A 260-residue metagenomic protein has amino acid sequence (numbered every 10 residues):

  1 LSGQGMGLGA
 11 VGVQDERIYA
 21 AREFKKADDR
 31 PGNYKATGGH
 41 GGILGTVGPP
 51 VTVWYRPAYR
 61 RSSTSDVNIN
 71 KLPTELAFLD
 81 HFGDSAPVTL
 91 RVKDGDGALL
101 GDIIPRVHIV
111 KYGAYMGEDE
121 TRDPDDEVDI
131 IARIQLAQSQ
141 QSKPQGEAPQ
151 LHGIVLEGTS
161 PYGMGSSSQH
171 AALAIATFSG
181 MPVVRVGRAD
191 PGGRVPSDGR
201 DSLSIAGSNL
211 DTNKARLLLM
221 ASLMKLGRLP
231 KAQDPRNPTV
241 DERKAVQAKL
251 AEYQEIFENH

Functional and structural regions predicted by a protein language model:
L1-F24, A215, Q247, N259: Short, glycine-/small-residue-rich phosphate/pyrophosphate-handling segment
V11, R17-P161: Accessory alpha-helical/coil subdomains and C-terminal extensions that flank or cap enzyme catalytic cores
I131-G146, H152-H260: C-terminal non-catalytic interaction/assembly regions of soluble proteins
